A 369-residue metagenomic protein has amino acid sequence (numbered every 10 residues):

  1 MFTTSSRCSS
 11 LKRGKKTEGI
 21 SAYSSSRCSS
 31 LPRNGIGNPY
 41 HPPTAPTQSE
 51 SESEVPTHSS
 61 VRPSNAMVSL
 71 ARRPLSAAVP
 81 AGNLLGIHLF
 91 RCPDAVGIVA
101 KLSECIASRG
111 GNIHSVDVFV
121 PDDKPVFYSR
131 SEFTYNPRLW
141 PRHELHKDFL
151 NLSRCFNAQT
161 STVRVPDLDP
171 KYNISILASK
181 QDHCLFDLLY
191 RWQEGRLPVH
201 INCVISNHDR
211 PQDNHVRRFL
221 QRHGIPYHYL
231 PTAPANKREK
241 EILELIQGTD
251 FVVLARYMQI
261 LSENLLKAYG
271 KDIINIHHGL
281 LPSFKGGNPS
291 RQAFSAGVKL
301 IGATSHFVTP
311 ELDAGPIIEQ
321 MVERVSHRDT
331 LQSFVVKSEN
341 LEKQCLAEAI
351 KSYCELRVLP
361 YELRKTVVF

Functional and structural regions predicted by a protein language model:
F2, R7-C8, R13, A22-Y23 (+3 more regions): N-terminal mitochondrial targeting presequence
K12-G14, T44-E50: Eukaryotic intrinsically disordered, low-complexity regulatory segments enriched in serine/threonine with acidic
G14, G19, G35-G37: Residue-identity detector for glycine
Y23, N38-H41, H58: Intrinsic-disorder-associated, low-complexity terminal segments enriched in Asp/Asn/His/Tyr and depleted of Lys/Arg
I36-N38, S49-V55: Low-complexity, intrinsically disordered Ser/Thr/Pro- and acidic-rich segments
A81-C92: Short glycine-/aliphatic-rich beta-strand segments at the starts of folded cytosolic domains
A95-S115: Short amphipathic alpha-helix segments
F119-F369: One-carbon transfer enzymes
